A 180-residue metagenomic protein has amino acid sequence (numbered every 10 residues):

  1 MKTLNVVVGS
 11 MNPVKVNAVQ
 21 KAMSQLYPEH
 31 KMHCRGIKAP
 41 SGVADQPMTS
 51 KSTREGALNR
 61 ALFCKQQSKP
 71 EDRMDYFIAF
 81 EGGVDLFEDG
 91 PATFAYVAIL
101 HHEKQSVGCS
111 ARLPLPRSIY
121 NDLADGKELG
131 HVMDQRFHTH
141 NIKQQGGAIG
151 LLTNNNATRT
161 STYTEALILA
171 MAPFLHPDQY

Functional and structural regions predicted by a protein language model:
K2-M74: N-terminal polybasic phosphate/anion-binding patch
D45-Y180: Anionic-ligand binding patches
